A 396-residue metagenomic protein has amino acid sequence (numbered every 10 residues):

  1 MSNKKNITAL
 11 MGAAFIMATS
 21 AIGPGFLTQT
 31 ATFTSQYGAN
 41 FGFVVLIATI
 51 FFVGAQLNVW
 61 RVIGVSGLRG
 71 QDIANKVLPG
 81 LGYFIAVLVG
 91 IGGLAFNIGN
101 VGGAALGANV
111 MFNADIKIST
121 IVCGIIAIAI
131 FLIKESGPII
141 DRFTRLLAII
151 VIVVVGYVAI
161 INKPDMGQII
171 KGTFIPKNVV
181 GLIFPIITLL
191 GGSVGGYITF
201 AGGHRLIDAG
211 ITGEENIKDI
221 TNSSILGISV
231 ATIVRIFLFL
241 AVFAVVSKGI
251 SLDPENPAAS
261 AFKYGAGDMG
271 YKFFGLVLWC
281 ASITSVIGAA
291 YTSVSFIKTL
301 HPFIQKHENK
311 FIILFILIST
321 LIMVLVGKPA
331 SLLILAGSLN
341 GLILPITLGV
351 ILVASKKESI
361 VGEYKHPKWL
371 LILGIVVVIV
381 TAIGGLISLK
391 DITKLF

Functional and structural regions predicted by a protein language model:
S2-K5, Y37-G38, V65-L94, V110-I116 (+4 more regions): Transmembrane-helix boundary/entry motifs in multi-pass membrane transporters
K5, T32-L57, A74-N75, G80-L81 (+2 more regions): Extracellular loop-to-transmembrane helix junctions
A14, Y83-V87, V110-I133, I149-A159 (+2 more regions): Transmembrane alpha-helical segments of multi-pass small-molecule transport proteins
M17, V44-V77, F84-G92, V242: Juxtamembrane transmembrane-helix boundary signature
G54-V62, D208, I228-A259: Extracellular/periplasmic helix-exit of transmembrane alpha-helices
V65, G82-N113, T120, G124 (+4 more regions): Hydrophobic transmembrane alpha-helices that form the core helical bundles of multi-pass secondary transporters
A104, C123, I133-N162, G337-L344 (+2 more regions): Membrane-interface loop-to-helix entry segments
I149-K177, I186-H204, V350-I360, G384-F396: Hydrophobic alpha-helical segments and their helix-loop junctions in multi-pass secondary transporters
